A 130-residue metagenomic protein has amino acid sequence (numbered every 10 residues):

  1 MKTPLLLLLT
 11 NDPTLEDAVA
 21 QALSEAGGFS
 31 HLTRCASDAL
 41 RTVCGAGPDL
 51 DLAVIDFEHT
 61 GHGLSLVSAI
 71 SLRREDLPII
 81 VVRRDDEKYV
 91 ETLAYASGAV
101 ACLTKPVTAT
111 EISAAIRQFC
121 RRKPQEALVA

Functional and structural regions predicted by a protein language model:
P13-L32: Two-component/phosphorelay signaling modules centered on CheY-like receiver
T14, D38, D85-Y89: Negatively charged, flexible loop motifs adjacent to catalytic sites in prokaryotic signal transduction proteins
E16, D49-L50, V54-I70: Conserved phosphotransfer microenvironments
R34-L52, T60: Acidic, metal-coordinating helix/loop segments flanking the phosphotransfer/catalytic sites of two-component signaling
S65, D85-A101: Alpha4 helix (beta4-alpha4-beta5 surface) of REC/receiver domains from two-component response regulators
Y89, V107-I116: C-terminal output helix
R117-A130: The C-terminal output helix
